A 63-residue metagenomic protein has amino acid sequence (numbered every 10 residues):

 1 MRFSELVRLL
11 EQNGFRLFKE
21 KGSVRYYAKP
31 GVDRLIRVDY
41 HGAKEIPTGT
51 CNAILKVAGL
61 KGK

Functional and structural regions predicted by a protein language model:
M1-E20, A28-K63: Basic nucleic-acid-binding interfaces
